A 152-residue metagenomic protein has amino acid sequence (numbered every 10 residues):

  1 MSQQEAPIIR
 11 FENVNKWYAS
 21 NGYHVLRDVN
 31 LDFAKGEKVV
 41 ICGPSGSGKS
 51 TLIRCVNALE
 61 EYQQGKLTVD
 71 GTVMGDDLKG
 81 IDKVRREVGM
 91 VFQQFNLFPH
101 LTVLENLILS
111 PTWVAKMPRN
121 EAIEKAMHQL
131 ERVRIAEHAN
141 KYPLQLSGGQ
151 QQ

Functional and structural regions predicted by a protein language model:
M1-Q3: Pre-NBD coupling/linker segments of ABC/ABC-like ATPases
E5-Q152: ABC family nucleotide-binding domain
